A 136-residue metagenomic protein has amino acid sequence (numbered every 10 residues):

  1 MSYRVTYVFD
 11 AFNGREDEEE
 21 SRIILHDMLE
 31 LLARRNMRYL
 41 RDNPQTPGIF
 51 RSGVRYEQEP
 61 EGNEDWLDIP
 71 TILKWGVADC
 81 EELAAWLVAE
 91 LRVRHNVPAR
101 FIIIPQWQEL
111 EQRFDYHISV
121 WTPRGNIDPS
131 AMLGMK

Functional and structural regions predicted by a protein language model:
M1-K136: A structural boundary/capping signal
